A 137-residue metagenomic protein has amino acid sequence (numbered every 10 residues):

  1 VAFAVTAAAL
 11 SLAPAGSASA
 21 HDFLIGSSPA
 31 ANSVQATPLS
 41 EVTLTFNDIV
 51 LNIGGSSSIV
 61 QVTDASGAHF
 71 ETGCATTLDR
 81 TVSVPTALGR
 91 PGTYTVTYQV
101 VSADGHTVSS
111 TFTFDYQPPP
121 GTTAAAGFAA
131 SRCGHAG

Functional and structural regions predicted by a protein language model:
V1-A20: Secretory targeting and sorting signals
S17-I25, T107-G137: Extracytoplasmic/periplasmic copper-protein system
S19-P38: N-terminal edge beta-strand
L39, P91-T93: Extracellular Ig-like/FN3 beta-sandwich strand-entry sites
S40-G73: Short, surface-exposed alpha-helix to beta-strand junction/turn motifs within ectodomains of secreted and cell-envelope
